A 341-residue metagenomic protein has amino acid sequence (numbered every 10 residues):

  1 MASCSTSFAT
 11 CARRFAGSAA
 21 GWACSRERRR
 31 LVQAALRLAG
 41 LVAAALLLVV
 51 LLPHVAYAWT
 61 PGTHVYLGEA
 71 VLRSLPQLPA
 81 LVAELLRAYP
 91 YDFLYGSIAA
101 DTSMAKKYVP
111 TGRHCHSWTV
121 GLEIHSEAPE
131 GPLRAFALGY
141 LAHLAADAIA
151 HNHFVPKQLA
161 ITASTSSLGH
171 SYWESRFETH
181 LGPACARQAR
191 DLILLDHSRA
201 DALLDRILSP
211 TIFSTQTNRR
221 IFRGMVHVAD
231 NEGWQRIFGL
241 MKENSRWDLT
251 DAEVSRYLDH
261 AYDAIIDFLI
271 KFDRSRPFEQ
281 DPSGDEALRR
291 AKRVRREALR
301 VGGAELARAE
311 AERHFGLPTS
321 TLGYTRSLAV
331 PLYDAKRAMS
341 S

Functional and structural regions predicted by a protein language model:
A2-G17, G21-C24, Q33-F136, A145-S341: N-terminal leader/auxiliary helical segments
A142: A basic- and aromatic-enriched beta-loop-alpha substructure that forms the phosphate/nucleotide- and DNA/RNA-contacting
